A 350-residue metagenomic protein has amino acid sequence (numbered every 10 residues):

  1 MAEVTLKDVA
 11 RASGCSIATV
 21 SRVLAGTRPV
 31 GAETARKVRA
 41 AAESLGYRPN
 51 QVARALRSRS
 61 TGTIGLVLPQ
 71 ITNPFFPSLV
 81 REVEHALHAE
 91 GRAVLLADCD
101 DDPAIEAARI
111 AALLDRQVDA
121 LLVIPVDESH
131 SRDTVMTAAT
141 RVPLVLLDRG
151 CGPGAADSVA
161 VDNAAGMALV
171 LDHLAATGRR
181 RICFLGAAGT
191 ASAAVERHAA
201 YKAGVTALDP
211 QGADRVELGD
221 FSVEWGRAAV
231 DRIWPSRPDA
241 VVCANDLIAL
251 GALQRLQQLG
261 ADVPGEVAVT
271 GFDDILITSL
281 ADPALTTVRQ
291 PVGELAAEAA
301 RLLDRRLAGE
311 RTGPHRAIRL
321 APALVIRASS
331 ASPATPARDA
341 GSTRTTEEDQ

Functional and structural regions predicted by a protein language model:
M1, T5, R59-D172, A176 (+1 more regions): Alpha-helical recognition/docking segments in bacterial nutrient-uptake and carbohydrate-utilization systems
M1-G62, A334, D339-D349: N-terminal helix-turn-helix DNA-binding module of bacterial transcription factors
I17-S21, R57-T72, R181-A188: Short beta-strand segments enriched in small/hydrophobic residues
E33, Q51, P69-S78, L96-I105 (+7 more regions): Hinge/beta->alpha junction and helix N-cap segments in small-molecule ligand-binding domains
Q117-P125, C183-L185, V216, W234-N245 (+1 more regions): Periplasmic-binding protein-like
R181-I182, Q211-R215, A261-A268: Short acidic capping loops at alpha-helix termini that bridge into adjacent secondary structure
P235-Q350: Flexible loop/turn connectors
